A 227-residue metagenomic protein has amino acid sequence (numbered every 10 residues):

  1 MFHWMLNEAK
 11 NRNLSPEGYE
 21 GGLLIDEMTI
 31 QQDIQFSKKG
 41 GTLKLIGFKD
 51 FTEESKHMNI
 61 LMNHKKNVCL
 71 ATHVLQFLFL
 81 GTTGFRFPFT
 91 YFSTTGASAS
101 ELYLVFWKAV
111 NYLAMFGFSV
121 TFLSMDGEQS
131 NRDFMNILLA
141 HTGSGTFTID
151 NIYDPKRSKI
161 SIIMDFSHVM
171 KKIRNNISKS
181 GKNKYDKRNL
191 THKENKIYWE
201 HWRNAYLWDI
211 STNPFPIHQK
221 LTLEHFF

Functional and structural regions predicted by a protein language model:
M1-F77: Structured nucleic-acid-interacting core domains from mobile-element enzymes and related host factors, especially RNase
L14-E17, V68-H73, G81-G84, A114-G117 (+1 more regions): Intrinsically disordered, low-complexity regulatory regions enriched in Ser/Pro/Gly/Thr and acidic residues
G18-G21, G41-T42, H73-L75, F85-P88 (+2 more regions): Generic structural motif recognizing short loop/turn segments at the entrances and edges of beta-strands
G22-T29, F79, L123-E128, H168: Short, conserved catalytic/metal-binding motifs centered on acidic residues
E27, Q31, T82, Y112-L113: Mid-sequence acidic-hydrophobic segments that form the walls of catalytic/ligand-binding cavities or oligomerization
F48, G81-T82, H141: Marks the mature luminal ectodomains of secretory-pathway proteins
K66, F89-F227: Non-catalytic regulatory appendages
L80, F85-F92: Fold-level signal for large, globular catalytic cores of enzyme and receptor domains
